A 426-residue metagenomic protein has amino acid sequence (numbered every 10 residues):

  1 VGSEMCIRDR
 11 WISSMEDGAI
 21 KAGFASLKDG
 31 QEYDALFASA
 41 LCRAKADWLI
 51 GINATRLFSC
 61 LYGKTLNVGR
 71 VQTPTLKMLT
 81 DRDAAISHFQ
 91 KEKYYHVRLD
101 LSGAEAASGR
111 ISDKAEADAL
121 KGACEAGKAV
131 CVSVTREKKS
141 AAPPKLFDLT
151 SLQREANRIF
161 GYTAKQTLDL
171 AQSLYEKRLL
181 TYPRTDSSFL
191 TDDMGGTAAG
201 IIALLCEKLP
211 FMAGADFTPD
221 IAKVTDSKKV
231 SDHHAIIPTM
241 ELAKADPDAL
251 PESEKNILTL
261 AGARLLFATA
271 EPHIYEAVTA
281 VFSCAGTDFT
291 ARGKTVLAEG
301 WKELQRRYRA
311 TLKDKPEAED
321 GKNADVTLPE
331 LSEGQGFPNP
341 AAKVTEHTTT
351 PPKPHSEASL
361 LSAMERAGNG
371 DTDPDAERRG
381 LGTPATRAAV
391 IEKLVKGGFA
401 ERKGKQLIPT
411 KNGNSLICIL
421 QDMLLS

Functional and structural regions predicted by a protein language model:
V1-E4, R8-E365, T372-R379, P384-F399 (+2 more regions): Toprim catalytic domain recognition across nucleic-acid enzymes
